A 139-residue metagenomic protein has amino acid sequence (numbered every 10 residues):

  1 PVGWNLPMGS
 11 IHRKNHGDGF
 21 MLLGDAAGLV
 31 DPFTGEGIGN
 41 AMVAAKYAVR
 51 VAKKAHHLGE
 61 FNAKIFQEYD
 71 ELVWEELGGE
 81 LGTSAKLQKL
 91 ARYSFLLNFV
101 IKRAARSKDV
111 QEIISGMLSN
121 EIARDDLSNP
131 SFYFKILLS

Functional and structural regions predicted by a protein language model:
P1-V51, H57: FAD/FMN-dependent oxidoreductases across multiple families
K53-S139: C-terminal helical "tail/cap" subdomain of flavin- and related membrane-associated enzymes
